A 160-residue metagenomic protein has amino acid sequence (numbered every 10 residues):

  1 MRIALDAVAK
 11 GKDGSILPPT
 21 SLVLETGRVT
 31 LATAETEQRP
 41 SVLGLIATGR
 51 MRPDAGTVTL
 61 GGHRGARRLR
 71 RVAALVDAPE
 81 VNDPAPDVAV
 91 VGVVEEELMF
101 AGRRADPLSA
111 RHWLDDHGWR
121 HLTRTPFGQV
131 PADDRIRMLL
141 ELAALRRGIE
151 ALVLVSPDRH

Functional and structural regions predicted by a protein language model:
L5-V8, S15-E25, G56: Conserved beta-strand
T30-T33: Short hydrophobic beta-strand immediately N-terminal to the Walker A/P-loop
E35-F100: ABC ATPase nucleotide-binding domain signature region
A47-R50, V130, R159: Conserved mixed alpha/beta catalytic, RNA-binding, or beta-rich assembly cores of soluble enzyme, regulatory
A78-M138, G148: ABC-family P-loop ATPase nucleotide-binding domains
A144-E150: A short, proline-enriched helix->beta-strand linker immediately N-terminal to the Walker B motif in ABC-type P-loop
E150-D158: Catalytic Walker B motif of ABC-type/P-loop ATPase nucleotide-binding domains
